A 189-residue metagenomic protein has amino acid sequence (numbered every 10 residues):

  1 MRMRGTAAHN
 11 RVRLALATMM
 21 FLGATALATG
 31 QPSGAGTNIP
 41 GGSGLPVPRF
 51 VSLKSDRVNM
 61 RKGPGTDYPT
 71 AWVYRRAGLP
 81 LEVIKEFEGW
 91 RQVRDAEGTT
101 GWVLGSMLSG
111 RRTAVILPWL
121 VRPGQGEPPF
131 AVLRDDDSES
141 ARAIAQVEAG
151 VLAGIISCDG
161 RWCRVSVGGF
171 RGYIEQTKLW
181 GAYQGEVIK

Functional and structural regions predicted by a protein language model:
M1-R4, P69, A77, G101: Short amphipathic alpha-helical segments with coiled-coil-like heptad repeat character
R2-M19: Bacterial N-terminal signal peptides that target proteins for export
L22-G30: C-terminal segment of classical bacterial N-terminal signal peptides
P32-V47, R94-P128, D136, L152 (+1 more regions): Boundary regions of SH3-family modules and the immediately adjacent low-complexity/disordered segments in eukaryotic
I39-G42, V47, L53-V83, F87-E88 (+1 more regions): Beta-loop motif signature
Y74-L108: Generic signature of mature, soluble extracytoplasmic domains
